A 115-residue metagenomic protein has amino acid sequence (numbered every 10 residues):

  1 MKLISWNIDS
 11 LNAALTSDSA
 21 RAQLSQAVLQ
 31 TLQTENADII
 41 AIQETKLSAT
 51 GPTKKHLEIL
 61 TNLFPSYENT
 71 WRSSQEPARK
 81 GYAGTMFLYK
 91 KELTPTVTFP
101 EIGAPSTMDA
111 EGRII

Functional and structural regions predicted by a protein language model:
M1-Q30, K90-I115: Active-site regions of metal-assisted phosphoester/phosphodiester hydrolases, unifying DNase/endonuclease modules
S5-N7, T31-G51: Active-site beta-strand/loop signature of hydrolases that rely on acidic residues for catalysis
V28-Q33, I59-L60: Short amphipathic alpha-helix with an adjacent loop that forms part of the alpha/beta core around
K46-I115: Structured beta-strand-rich core segments of catalytic domains in phosphoester-bond hydrolases
